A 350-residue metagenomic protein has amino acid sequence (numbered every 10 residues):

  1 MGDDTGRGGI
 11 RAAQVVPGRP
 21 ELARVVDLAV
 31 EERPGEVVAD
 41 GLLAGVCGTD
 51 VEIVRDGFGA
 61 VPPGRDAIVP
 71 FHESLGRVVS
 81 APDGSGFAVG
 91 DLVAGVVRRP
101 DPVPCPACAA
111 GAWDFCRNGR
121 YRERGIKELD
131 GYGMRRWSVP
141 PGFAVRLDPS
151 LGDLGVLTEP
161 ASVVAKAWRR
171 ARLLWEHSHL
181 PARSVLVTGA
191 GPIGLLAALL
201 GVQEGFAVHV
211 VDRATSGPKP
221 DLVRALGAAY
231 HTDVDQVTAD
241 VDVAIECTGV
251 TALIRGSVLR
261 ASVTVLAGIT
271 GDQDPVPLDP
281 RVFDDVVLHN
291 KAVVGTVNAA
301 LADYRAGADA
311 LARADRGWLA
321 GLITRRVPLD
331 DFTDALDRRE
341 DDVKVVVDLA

Functional and structural regions predicted by a protein language model:
M1-G8, R255, L301-A350: C-terminal hydrophobic helical "lid"/dimerization subdomain of Rossmann-like NAD(P)H-dependent oxidoreductases
M1-S74, A350: Short N-terminal strand-loop motif that marks the start of NAD(P)H/FAD-dependent oxidoreductase cofactor-binding domains
E32-A44, G59-P106, D148-S150: Glycine-rich beta-strand-centered segment in the early N-terminal region that forms part of a ligand/cofactor-binding
P102-V185: NAD(P)H dinucleotide-binding glycine-rich loop of Rossmann-like/cofactor-binding domains, especially the beta1-alpha1
L151-V234: Mid-domain Rossmann-like dinucleotide-binding core that forms the NAD(H)/NADP(H) cofactor-binding site
P181-S184, V241, A261: Phosphate-coordination loops involved in phosphoryl transfer and adenosine-cofactor binding
Q236-A244: A short acidic, Gly/Pro-enriched loop at the edge of an enzyme's catalytic core that lines a small-molecule cofactor
T251-A310, L349-A350: Glycine-rich phosphate-binding loop and adjacent beta-alpha segment of Rossmann(oid) nucleotide-cofactor-binding
